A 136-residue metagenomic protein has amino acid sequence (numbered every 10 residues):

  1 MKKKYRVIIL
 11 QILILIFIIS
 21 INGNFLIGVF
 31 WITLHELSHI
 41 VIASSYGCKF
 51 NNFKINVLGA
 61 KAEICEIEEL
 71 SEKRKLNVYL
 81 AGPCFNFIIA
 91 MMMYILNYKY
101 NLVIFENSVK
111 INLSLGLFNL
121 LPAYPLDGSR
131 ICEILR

Functional and structural regions predicted by a protein language model:
M1-R136: Hydrophobic transmembrane alpha-helices and their immediate loop junctions in multi-pass integral membrane proteins
